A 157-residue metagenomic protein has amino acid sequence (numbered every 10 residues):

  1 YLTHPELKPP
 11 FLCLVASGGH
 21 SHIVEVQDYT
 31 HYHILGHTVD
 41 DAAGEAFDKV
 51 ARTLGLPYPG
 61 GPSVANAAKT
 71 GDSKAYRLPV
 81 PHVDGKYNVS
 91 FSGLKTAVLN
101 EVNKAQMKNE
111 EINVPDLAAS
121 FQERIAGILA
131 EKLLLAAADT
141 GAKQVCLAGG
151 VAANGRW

Functional and structural regions predicted by a protein language model:
Y1-F11: Conserved phosphate-binding catalytic cores of ATP/NTP-utilizing and phosphoryl-transfer enzymes
P5, H20, Q27-T70, K95-T96 (+1 more regions): Glycine-rich phosphate-binding loop plus the immediately following alpha-helix
P10, G19-H20, D72, G85: A generic structural signal for well-ordered coil/turn residues at beta-strand boundaries that shape enzyme active-site
F11-L14, K143-V145: A short, small-residue-rich loop immediately preceding and capping a beta-strand
C13-V15, S21-E25: Short beta-strand scaffold segments in enzyme catalytic cores
S17, V145-N154: Glycine-rich beta-strand-to-loop/alpha-helix junction loops that act as flexible
A65-V145, G155-W157: A contiguous, well-structured pocket-lining segment that forms one wall/lid of small-molecule binding clefts in soluble
